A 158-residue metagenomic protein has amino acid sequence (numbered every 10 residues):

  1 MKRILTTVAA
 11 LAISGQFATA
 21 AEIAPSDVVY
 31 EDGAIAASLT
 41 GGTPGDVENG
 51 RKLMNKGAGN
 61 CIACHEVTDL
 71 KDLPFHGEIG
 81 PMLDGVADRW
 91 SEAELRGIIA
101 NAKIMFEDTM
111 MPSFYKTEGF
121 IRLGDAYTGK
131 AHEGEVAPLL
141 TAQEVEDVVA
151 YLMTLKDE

Functional and structural regions predicted by a protein language model:
K2-A10: Sec-dependent signal peptide recognition, specifically the positively charged N-region followed immediately by
Q16-A20: Sec/Tat signal peptide C-region and signal peptidase I cleavage site
E22-K56: Electrostatic cytochrome c docking/interface patches
E48-I62, L73-G77, E135-Q143, E158: Sequence context surrounding c-type heme c attachment/ligation sites in exported
G50, A58-T68, L95, V148 (+1 more regions): The canonical Cys-X-X-Cys-His
N55, G59, D88-S91, A100-I104 (+1 more regions): Sec-exported extracytoplasmic/periplasmic mature domains
V67-I104, M110-A126: Gly/Gly-Pro-rich "capping" loops immediately C-terminal to redox-active cysteine motifs in periplasmic/lumenal
G97-I98, F114-E158: C-terminal capping alpha-helices of c-type cytochrome domains
